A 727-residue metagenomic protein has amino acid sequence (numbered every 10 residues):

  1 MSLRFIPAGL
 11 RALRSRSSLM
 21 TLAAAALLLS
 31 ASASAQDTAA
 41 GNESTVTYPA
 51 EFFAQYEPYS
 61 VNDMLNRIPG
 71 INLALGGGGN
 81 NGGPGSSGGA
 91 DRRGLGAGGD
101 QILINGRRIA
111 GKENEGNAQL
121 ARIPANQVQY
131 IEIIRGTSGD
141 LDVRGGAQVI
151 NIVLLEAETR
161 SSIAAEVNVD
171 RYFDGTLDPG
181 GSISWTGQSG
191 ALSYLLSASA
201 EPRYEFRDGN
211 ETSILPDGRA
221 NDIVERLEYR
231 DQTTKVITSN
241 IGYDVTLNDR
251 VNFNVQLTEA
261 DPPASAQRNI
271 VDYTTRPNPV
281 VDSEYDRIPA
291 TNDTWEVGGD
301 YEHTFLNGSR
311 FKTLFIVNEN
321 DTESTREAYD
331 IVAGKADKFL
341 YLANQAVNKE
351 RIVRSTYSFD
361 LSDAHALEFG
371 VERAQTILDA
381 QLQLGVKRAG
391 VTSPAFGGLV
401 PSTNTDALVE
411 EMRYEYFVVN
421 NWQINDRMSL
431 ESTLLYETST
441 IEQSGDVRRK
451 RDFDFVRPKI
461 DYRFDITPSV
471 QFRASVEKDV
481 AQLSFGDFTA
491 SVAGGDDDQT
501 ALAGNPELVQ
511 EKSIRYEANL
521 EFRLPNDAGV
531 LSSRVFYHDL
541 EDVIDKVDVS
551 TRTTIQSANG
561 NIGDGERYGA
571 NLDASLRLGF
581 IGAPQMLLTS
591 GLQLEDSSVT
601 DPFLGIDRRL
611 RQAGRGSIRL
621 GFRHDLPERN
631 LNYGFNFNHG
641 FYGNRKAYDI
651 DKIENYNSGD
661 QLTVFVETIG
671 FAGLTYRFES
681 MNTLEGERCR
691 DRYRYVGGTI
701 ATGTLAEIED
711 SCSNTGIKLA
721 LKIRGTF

Functional and structural regions predicted by a protein language model:
D37-A39, N62-K112: Extracytoplasmic beta-strand/coil segments of soluble accessory domains associated with Gram-negative outer-membrane
V61-M64, G88-R92, I102-L103, A118-A121 (+2 more regions): N-terminal periplasmic accessory domains that precede and gate Gram-negative outer-membrane beta-barrel machines
R107-R135: Short acidic/polar hinge/loop motifs at secondary-structure boundaries that mediate gating or recognition
F173-D208, R219-A266, P289-G308, L361: Transmembrane beta-barrel wall of Gram-negative outer-membrane proteins
D286-T294, A346, T405-E411, V480-S532 (+4 more regions): Outer-membrane beta-barrel signature, preferentially recognizing the C-terminal barrel domain of Gram-negative
D321, I377-D379, T440, K450 (+8 more regions): Surface-exposed extracellular loop regions of Gram-negative outer-membrane beta-barrel proteins, predominantly
F536-D539, A558-R645: Gram-negative outer-membrane beta-barrel transporters
F641-K646, V666-F727: C-terminal beta-signal and adjacent terminal beta-strands/loops of Gram-negative outer-membrane beta-barrel proteins
